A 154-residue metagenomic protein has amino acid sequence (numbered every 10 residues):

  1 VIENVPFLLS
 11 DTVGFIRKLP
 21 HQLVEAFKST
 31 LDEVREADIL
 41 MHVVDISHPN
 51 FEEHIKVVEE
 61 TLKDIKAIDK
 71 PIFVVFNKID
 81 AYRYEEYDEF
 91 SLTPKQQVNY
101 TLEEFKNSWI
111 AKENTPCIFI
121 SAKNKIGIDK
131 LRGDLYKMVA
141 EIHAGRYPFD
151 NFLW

Functional and structural regions predicted by a protein language model:
V1, L23-T30, K95-E103: Short, functional N-terminal and low-complexity linear motifs
I2-F27, H48: Switch II (G3) loop of P-loop NTPases
I2-P6, R35-A37, A67-K70, E113-N114: Short loop/turn elements that form and flank the Walker-type P-loop nucleotide-binding site in RecA-like NTPase cores
L9, V43, V75: Generic enzyme active-site microenvironment
V13, D45, D80: Short glycine-/small-residue-rich Rossmann-like dinucleotide-binding loops
K18, V43-I46, F119: Conserved short-loop catalytic and cofactor-binding motifs
L23-H48, E60-A67: Inter-motif core of Ras-like GTPase G domains
P49, E53, V57-W154: C-terminal-of-GTPase-core extension/linker across diverse P-loop GTPases
